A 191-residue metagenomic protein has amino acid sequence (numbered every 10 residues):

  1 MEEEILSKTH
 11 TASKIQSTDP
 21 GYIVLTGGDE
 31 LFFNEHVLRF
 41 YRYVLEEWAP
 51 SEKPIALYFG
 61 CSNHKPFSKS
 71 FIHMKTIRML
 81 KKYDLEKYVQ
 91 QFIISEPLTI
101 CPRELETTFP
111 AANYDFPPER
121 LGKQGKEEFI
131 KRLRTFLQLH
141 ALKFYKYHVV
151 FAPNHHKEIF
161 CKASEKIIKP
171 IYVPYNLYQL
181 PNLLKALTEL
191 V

Functional and structural regions predicted by a protein language model:
E2-R78: Active-site and ligand/interface coordination hotspots across diverse enzymes and nucleic-acid-associated assemblies
A12, A49, A56, A111-A112 (+4 more regions): A sequence-composition feature that detects small, non-aromatic residues
Y22, Y41-Y43, Y58, Y83 (+4 more regions): Sequence-level detector for tyrosine residue identity
N34-L45, F92-L98, N113-Q124, K162-I167 (+1 more regions): Extended interaction regions within the primary functional domain
R39, S51-L139: Conserved mixed alpha/beta catalytic, RNA-binding, or beta-rich assembly cores of soluble enzyme, regulatory
L45-A49, D84, A141, V191: Generic secondary-structure transition motif, activating predominantly at the C-termini of alpha-helices
K123-V191: Glycine/proline-rich loop-helix segments at beta-alpha junctions forming the active-site rim of enzyme cores
